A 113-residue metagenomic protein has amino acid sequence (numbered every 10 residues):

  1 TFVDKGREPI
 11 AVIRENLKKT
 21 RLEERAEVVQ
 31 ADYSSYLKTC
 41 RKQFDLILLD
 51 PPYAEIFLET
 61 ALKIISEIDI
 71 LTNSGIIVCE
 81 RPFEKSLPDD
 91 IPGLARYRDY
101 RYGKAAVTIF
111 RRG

Functional and structural regions predicted by a protein language model:
T1-G113: Class I S-adenosyl-L-methionine-dependent methyltransferase catalytic core
